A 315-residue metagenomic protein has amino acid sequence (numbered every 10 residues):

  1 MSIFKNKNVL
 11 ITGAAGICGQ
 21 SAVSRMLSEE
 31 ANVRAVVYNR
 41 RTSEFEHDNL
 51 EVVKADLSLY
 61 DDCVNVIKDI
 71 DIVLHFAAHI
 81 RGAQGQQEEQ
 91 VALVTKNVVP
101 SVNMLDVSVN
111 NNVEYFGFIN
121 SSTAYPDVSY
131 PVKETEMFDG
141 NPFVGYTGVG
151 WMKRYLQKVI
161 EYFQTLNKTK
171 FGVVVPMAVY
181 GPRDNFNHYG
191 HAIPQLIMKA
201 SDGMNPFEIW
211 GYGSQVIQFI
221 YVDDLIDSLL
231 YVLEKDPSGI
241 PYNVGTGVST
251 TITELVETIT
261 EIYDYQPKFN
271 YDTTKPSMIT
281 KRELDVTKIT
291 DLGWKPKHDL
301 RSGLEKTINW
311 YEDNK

Functional and structural regions predicted by a protein language model:
K7-E29: N-terminal Rossmann NAD(P)H-binding glycine-rich loop of SDR-like oxidoreductase domains
T12, V36, V73-H79, F116-S122 (+1 more regions): SDR active-site strand-loop-helix element
A31-R40: Conserved glycine-rich Rossmann-like NAD(P)H-binding loop of the short-chain dehydrogenase/reductase
K54-K96, N110: NAD(P)H-binding glycine-rich loop region in Rossmannoid oxidoreductase-like domains and their noncatalytic homologs
H75, V102-Y146, G172: Conserved Rossmann-fold NAD(P)-dependent oxidoreductase catalytic core, especially the SDR/UDP-sugar
L93-S101, G117, M152-K153: Short alpha-helix in the Rossmann-fold core of NAD(P)-dependent oxidoreductases
V128-P131, R154, V159-E234, G247-S249 (+1 more regions): NAD(P)-dependent short-chain dehydrogenase/reductase
D202-K315: C-terminal substrate-binding subdomain of Rossmann-fold SDR/epimerase-dehydratase oxidoreductases
